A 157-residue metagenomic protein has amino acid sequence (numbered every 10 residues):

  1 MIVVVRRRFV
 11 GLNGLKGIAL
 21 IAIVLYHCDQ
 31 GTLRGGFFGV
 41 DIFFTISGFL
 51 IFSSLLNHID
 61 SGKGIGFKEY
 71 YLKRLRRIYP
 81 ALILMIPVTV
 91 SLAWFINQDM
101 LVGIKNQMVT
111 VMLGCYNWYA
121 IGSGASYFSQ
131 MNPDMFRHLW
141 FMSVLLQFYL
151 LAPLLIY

Functional and structural regions predicted by a protein language model:
M1-Y157: Membrane-interface helix/loop caps of multi-pass membrane proteins
